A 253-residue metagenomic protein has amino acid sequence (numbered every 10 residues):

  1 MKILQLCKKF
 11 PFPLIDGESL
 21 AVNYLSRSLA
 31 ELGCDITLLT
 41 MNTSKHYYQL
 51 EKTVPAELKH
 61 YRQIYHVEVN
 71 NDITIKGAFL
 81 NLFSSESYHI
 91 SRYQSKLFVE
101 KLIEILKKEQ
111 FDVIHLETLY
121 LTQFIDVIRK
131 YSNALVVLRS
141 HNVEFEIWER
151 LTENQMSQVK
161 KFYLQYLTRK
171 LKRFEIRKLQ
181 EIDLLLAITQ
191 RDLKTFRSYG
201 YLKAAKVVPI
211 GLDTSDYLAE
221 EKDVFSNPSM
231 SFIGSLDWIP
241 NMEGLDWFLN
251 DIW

Functional and structural regions predicted by a protein language model:
M1-Y65, K107-E109: N-terminal subdomain of nucleotide-sugar transferases
K2, A134-L135, S226-M230: Charged active-site motifs of nucleotide-sugar-dependent glycosyltransferases
L6, I188, I233-L236: Short hydrophobic "strand-cap" motifs at the C-terminus of beta-strands
K8, I75-S91, V136-R173: Acceptor-binding helix/loop patch of EC 2.4 sugar-transfer enzymes, predominantly nucleotide-sugar-dependent
M41-E104, K108: A conserved catalytic-core segment of Leloir-type glycosyltransferases
L102-Q123, L135-V137: Short N-terminal targeting/anchoring amphipathic segment
L164-T168, K172-A219: Donor nucleotide-sugar binding/catalytic pocket of nucleotide-sugar-dependent glycosyltransferases
P209-W253: Conserved catalytic-core segment of nucleotide-activated headgroup transferases in glycan assembly
